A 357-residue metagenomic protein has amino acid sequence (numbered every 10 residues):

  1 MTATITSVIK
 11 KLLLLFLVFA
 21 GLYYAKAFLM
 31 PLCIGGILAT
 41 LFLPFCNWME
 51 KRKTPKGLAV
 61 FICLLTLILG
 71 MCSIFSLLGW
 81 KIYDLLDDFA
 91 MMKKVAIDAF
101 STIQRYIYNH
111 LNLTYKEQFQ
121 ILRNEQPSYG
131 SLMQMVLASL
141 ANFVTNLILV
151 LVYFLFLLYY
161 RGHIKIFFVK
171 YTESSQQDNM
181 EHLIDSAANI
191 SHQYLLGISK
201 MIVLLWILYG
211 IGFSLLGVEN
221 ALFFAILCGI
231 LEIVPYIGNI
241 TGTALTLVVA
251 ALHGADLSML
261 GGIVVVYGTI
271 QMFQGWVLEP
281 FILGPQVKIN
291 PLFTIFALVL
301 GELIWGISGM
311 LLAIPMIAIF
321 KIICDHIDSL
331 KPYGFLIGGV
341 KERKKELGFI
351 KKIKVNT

Functional and structural regions predicted by a protein language model:
M1-A20, G79-I103, M135-V152, W206-L216 (+2 more regions): Hydrophobic alpha-helical transmembrane segments
M1-W80, G261, A318, I322-T357: Anchoring transmembrane alpha helix of integral membrane proteins
T6, L22-K26, C46, E50 (+8 more regions): Alpha-helical membrane-interface segments at transmembrane helix boundaries
L12-G21, F61-I74, V144-L151, S199 (+9 more regions): Generic alpha-helical transmembrane segments of integral inner-membrane proteins, especially permease/transport modules
A27-I34, L215-I226, G254-G262, I289-T294 (+1 more regions): Membrane-water interface of transmembrane alpha-helices in multipass transporters/channels
F45-R52, S73-L149, R161-G162, F167-Y171: Juxtamembrane membrane-interface segments in integral membrane proteins
N142-A251, L257-I263: Alpha-helical transmembrane segments and their immediate interhelical loop/hinge regions in multi-pass membrane
L260-T357: Hydrophobic alpha-helical transmembrane segments of membrane transport and translocation systems, primarily multi-pass
